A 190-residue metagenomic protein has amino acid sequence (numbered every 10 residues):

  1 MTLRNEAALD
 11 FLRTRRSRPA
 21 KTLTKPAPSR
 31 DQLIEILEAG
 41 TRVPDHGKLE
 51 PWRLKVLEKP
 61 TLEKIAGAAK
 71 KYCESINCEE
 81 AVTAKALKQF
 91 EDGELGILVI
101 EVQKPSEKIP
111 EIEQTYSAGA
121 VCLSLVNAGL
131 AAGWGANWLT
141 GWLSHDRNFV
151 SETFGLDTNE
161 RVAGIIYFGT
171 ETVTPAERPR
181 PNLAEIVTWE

Functional and structural regions predicted by a protein language model:
M1-D92, E190: N-terminal amphipathic, basic helical "cap/leader" segment at the start of enzyme domains
T2-T14, R161-E190: C-terminal helix-cap and adjacent tail motif
G40, I97, Q103-V150: Small-aliphatic-rich amphipathic alpha-helix that forms the alpha element of a beta-alpha
H46-L49, Q89-E91, A131, L156-N159 (+1 more regions): Solvent-exposed alpha-helices and their adjacent loops that cap or buttress functional pockets in soluble metabolic
P60-K64, K70-K71, Q103-P105, N148 (+1 more regions): Short, charged/polar surface micro-motifs in flexible loops or helix N-caps
D92-L98: A structural motif
V150-V162: Short, electropositive alpha-helical surface patch
